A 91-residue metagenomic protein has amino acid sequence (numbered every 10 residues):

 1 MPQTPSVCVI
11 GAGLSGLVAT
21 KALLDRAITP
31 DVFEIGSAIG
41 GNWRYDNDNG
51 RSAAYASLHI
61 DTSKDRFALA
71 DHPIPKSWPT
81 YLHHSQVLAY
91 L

Functional and structural regions predicted by a protein language model:
P2-Q3, T62: Short, solvent-exposed coil/turn segments
Q3-V32: N-terminal Rossmann-like FAD-binding beta1-loop-alpha1 element of flavoenzymes
I35-A38, N42-Y90: Glycine-rich active-site loop/strand segments that organize a redox cofactor
